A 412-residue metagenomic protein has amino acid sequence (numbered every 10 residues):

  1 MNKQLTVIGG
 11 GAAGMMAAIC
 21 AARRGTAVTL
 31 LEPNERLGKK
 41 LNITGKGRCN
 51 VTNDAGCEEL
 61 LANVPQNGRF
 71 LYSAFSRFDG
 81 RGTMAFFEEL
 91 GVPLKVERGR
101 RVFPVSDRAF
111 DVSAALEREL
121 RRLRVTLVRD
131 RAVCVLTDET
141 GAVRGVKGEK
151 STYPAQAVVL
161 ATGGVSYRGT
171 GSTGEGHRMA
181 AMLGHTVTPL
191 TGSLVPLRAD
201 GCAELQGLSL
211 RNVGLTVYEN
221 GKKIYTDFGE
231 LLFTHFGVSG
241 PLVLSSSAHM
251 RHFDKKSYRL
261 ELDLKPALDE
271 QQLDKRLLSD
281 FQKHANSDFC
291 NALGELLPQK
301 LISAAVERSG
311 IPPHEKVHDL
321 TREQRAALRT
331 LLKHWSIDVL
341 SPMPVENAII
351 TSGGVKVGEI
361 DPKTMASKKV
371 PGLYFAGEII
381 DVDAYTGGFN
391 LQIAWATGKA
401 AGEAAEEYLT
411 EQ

Functional and structural regions predicted by a protein language model:
M1-A13: Beta1/beta-strand and adjacent pyrophosphate-binding region of the FAD-binding site in flavoprotein oxidoreductases
T6, A22-K46: Glycine-rich FAD pyrophosphate-binding loop
T6-I8, L31, A132, Y153-R168 (+3 more regions): Short hydrophobic core segments
E35-L37, N42-I43, V51, C57-E58 (+3 more regions): An anion/pyrophosphate-binding glycine-rich loop and adjacent beta-alpha core in soluble alpha-beta enzymes
R48-V96: Glycine-rich active-site loop/strand segments that organize a redox cofactor
V128-A142: A conserved short coil-to-beta-strand element within the FAD-binding core of flavoproteins
V128-R131, S303-D383: A glycine-rich dinucleotide-binding beta-alpha-beta segment and adjacent secondary-structure elements that constitute
A157-A203: Glycine-rich loop(s) and the adjacent beta-strand/alpha-helix scaffold that form part
